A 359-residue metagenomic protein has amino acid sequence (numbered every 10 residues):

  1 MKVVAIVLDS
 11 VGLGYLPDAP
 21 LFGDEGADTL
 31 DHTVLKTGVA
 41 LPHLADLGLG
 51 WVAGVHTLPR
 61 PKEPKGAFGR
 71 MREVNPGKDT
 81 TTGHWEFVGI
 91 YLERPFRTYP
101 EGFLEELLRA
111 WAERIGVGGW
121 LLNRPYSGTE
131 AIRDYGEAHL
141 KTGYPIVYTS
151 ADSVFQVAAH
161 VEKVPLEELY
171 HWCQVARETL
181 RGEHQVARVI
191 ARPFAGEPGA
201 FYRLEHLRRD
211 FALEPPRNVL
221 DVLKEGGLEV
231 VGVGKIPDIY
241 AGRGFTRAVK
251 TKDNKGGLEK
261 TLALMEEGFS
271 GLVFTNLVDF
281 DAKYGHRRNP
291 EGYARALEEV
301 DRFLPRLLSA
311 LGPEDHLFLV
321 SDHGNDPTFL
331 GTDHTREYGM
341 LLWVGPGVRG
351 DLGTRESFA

Functional and structural regions predicted by a protein language model:
M1-A359: Feature captures the catalytic ectodomains and active-site-proximal regions of enzymes that hydrolyze or transfer
